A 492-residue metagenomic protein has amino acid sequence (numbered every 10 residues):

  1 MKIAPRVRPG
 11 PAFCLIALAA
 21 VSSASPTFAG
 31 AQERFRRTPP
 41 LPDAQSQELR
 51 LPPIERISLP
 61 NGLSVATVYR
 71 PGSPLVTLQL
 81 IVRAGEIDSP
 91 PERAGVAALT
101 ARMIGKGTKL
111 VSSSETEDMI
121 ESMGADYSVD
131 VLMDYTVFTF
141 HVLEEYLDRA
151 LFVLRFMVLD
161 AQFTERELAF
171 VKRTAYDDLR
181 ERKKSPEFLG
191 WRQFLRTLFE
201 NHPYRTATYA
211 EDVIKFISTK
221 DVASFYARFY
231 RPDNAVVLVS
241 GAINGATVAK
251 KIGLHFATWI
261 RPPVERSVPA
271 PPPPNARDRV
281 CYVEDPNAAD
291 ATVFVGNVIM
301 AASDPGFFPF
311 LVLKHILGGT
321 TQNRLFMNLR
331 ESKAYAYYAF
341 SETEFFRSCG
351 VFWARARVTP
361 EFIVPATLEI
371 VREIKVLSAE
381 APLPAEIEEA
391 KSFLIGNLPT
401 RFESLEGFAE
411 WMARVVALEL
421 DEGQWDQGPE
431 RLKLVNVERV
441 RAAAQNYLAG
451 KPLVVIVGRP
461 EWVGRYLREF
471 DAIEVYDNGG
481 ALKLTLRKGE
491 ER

Functional and structural regions predicted by a protein language model:
M1-R8: N-terminal secretory signal peptides that target proteins for export/translocation
A12-A24: Bacterial N-terminal signal peptides
A24-A31: Boundary at the C-terminal end of the N-terminal hydrophobic targeting segment
Q32-P42, N201, R205-A207, V236-A301 (+1 more regions): An aromatic/glycine/proline-enriched structural segment found at the starts of mature extracellular/organellar domains
P42-I81: Mature N-terminal segment immediately following signal peptide/propeptide cleavage in secreted/periplasmic
A66-V68, G72-I104, V111-L159, K172 (+9 more regions): M16 family metallopeptidases and their MPP-like homologs
Y226: Conserved, carboxylate-rich catalytic/transport cores that coordinate ions
